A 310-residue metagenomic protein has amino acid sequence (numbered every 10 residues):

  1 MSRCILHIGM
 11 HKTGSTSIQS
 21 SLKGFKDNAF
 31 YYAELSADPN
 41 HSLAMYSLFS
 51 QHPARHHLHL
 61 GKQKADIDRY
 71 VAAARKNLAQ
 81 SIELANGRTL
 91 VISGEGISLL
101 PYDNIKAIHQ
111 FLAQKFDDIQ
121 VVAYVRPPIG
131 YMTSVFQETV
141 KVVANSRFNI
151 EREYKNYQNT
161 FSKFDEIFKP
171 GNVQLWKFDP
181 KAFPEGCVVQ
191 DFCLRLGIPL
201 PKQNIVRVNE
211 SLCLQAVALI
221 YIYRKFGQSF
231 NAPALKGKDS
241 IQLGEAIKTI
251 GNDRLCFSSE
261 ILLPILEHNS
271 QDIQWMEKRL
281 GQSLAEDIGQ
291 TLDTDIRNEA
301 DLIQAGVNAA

Functional and structural regions predicted by a protein language model:
M1-A310: Anion-recognition interface
